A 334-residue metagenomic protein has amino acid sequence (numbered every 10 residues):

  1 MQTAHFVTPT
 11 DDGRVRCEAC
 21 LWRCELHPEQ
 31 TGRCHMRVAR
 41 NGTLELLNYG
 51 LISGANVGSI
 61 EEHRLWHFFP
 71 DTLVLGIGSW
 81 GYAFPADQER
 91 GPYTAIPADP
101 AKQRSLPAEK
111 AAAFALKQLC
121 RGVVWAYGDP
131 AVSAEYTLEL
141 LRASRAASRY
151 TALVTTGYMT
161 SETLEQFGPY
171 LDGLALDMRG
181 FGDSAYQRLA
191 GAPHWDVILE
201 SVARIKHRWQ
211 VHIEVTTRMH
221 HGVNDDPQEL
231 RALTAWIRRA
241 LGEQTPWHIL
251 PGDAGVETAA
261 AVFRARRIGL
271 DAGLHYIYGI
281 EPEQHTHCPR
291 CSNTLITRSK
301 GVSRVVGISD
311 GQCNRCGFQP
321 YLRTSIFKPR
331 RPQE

Functional and structural regions predicted by a protein language model:
M1-A83, D87-P97, Q118, H285 (+2 more regions): N-terminal [4Fe-4S]-dependent radical SAM core
M1-P28, H221-E334: Auxiliary Fe-S-binding modules of radical SAM enzymes
R23, L65, A113-F114, E162-Q166 (+2 more regions): Short, flexible, glycine/charge-rich loop motifs used to bind or transfer phosphoryl groups or to couple energy/partner
M36-I60, R104-A113, V306-F327, P332-E334: Short microdomains enriched in Cys/His and/or Lys/Arg
L44, A86-D87, E135, T163 (+4 more regions): Short acidic, gly/pro-rich beta-turn/loop elements at beta-sheet edges and active-site/ligand-binding grooves
I77, L153-T155, Y278-G279: Short, hydrophobic beta-strand segments that form beta-sheet elements in well-ordered domains
Y93-R104, A146: A short alpha->loop->secondary-structure connector
S105-T258: Conserved AdoMet/S-adenosylmethionine-binding subsite of the radical SAM
